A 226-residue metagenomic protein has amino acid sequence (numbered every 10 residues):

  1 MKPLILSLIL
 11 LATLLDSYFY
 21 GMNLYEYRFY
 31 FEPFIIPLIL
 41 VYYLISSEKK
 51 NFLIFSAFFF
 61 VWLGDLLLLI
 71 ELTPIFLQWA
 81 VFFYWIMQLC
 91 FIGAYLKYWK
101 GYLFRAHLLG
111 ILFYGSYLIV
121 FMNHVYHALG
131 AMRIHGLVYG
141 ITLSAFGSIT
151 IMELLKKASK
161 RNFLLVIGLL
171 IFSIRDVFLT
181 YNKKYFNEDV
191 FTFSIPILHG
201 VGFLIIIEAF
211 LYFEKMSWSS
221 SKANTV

Functional and structural regions predicted by a protein language model:
M1-V226: Polytopic alpha-helical membrane-helix bundles and their juxtamembrane interface segments in multi-pass membrane
